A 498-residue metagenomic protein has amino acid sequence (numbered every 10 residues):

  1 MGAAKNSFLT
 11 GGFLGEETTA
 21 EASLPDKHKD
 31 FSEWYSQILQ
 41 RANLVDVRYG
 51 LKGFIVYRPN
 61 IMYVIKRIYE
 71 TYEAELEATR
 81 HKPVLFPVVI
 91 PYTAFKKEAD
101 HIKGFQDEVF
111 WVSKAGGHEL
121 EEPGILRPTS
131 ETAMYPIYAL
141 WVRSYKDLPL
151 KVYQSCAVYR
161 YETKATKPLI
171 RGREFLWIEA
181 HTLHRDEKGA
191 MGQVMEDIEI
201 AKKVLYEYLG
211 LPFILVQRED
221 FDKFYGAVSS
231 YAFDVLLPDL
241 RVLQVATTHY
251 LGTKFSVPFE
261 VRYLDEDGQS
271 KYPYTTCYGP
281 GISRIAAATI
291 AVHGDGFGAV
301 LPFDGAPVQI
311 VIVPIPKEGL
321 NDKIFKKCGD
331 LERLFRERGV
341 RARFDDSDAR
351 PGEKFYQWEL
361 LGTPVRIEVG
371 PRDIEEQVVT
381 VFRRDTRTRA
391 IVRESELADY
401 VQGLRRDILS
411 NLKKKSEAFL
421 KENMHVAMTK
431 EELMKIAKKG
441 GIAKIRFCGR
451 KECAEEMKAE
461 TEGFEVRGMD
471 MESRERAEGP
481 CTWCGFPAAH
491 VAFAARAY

Functional and structural regions predicted by a protein language model:
M1-Y498: NTP/phosphate- and nucleic-acid-binding module
